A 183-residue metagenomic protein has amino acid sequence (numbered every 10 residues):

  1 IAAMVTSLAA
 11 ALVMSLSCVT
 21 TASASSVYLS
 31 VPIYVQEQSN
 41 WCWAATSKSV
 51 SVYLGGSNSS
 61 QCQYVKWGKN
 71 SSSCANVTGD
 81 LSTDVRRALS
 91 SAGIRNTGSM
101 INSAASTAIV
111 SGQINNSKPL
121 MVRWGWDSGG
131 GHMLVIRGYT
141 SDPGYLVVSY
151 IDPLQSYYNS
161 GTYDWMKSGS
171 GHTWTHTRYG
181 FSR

Functional and structural regions predicted by a protein language model:
I1-A24: Secretory targeting and sorting signals
V5, L12, S30-Y34, W124: Generic detector of short alpha-helix boundary/capping microenvironments and adjacent low-complexity segments
T6, L16-C18, Y34, I114 (+2 more regions): A generic structural signal for short, solvent-exposed coil/turn residues that cap or connect secondary-structure
M14, G55, V148-Y150: A generic "cationic amphipathic patch" detector
S25-S72: Active-site nucleophile-adjacent alpha helix/oxyanion-hole segment immediately C-terminal to the catalytic cysteine
Q63-R183: Conserved active-site-adjacent core of cysteine acyl-enzyme catalytic domains
